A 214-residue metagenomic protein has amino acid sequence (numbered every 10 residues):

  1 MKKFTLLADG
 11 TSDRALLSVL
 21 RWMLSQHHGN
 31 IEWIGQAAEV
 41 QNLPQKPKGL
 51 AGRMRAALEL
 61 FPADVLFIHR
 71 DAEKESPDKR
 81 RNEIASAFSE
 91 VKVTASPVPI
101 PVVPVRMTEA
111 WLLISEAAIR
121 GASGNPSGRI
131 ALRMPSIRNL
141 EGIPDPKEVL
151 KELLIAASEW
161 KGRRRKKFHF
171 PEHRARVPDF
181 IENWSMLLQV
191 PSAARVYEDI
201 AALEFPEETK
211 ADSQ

Functional and structural regions predicted by a protein language model:
M1-K3, D13-V40, K48-V65, H69-Q214: C-terminal accessory helical subdomains adjacent to catalytic cores in phosphodiester- and nucleotide-handling enzymes
L6-A8: Short hydrophobic beta-strand that contains or immediately precedes a catalytic carboxylate
